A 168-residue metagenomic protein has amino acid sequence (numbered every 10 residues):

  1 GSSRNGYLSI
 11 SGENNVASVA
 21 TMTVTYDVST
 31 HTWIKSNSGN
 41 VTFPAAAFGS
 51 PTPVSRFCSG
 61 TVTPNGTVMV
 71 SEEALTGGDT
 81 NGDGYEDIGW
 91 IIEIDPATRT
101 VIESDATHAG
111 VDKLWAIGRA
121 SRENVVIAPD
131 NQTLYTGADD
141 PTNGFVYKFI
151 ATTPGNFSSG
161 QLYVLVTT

Functional and structural regions predicted by a protein language model:
G1-T168: Conserved small-residue
